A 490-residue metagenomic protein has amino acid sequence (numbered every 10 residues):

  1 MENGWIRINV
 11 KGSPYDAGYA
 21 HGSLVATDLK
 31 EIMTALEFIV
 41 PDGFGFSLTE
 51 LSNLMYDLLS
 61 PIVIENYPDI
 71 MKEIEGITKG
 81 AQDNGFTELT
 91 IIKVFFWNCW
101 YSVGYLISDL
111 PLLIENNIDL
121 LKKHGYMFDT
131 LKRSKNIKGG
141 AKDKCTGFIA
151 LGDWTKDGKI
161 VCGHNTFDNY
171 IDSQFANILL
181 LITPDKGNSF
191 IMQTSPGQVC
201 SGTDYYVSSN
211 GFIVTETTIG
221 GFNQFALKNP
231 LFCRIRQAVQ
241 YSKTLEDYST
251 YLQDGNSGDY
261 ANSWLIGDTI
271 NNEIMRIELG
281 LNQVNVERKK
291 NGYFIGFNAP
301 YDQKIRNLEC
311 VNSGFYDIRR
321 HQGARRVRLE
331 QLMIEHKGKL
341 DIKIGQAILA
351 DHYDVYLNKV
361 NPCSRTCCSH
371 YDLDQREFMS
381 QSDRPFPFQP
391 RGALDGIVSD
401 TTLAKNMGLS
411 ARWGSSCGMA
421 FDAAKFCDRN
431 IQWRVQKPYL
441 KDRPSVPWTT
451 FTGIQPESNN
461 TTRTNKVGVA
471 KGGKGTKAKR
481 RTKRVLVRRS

Functional and structural regions predicted by a protein language model:
M1-E246, Q253-D259, L265-K290, G296-P300 (+1 more regions): N-terminal mature-domain region immediately after signal-peptide cleavage in secreted/organellar precursors
T462-S490: Arg/Lys-rich, intrinsically disordered low-complexity tails that mediate electrostatic binding and condensation
